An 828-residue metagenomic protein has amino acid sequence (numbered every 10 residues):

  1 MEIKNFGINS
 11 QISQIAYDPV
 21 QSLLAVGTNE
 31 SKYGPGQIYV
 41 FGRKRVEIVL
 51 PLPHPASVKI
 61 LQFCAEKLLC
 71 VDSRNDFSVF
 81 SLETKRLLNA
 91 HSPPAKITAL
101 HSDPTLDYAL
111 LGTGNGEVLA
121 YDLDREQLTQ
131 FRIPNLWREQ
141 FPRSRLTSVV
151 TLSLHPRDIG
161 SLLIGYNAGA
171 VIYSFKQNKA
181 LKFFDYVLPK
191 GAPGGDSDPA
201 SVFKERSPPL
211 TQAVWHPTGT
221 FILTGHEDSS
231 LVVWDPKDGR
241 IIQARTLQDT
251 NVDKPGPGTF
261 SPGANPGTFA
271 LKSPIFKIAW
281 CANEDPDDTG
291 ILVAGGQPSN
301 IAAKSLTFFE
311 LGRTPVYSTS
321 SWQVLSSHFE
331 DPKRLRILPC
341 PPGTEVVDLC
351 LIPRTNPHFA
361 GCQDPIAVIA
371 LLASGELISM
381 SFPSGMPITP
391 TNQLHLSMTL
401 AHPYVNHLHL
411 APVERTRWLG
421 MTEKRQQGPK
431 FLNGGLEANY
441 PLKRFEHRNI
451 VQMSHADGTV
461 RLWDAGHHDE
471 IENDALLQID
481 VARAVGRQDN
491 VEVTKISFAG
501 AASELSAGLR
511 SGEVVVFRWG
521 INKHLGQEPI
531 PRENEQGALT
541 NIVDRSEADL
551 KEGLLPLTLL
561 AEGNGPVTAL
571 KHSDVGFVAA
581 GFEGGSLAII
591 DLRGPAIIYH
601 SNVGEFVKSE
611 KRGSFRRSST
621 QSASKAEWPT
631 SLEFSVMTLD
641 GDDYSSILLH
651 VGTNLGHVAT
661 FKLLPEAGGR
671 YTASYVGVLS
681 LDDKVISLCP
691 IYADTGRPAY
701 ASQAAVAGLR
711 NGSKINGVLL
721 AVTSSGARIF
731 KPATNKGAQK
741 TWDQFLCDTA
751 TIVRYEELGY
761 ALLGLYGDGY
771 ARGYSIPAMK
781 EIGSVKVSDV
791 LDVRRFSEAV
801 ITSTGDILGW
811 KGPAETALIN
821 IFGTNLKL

Functional and structural regions predicted by a protein language model:
M1-E2: Eukaryotic N-terminal targeting leaders
N9-R43, P55-E83, K96-F131, R138-L181 (+2 more regions): Eukaryotic assembly scaffold/adaptor repeat-domain signature, activating on surface loops/turns that link repeats
P51: A phosphate-binding glycine/aspartate-rich beta-alpha loop in the early core of alpha/beta enzymes
A90-H91: Membrane-proximal extracytoplasmic
